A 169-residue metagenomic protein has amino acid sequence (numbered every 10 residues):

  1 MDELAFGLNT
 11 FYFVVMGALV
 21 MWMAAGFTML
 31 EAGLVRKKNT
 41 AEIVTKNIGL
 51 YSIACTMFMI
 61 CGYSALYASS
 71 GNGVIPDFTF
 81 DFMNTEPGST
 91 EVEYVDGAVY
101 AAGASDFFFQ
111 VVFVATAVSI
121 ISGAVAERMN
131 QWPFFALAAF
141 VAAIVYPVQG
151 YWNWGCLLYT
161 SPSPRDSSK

Functional and structural regions predicted by a protein language model:
M1-G7: Short, strongly hydrophobic alpha-helical membrane anchors
V14-F27: The first (N-terminal) embedded transmembrane alpha-helix
F27-V35, S119-G123: C-terminal ends of transmembrane helices
K38-S52: Loop-to-helix transition at the N-terminal end of transmembrane alpha-helices
L50-L66, F140-P147: Hydrophobic alpha-helical membrane-insertion segments
M59-D77, T90, Y94-D96, E127-R128 (+1 more regions): Transmembrane alpha-helix boundary signature
G97-A139: Hydrophobic alpha-helical hairpins/lids featuring a short glycine-rich hinge
Y159-P164: Conserved small/polar residues in nucleotide/adenosyl-binding loops
